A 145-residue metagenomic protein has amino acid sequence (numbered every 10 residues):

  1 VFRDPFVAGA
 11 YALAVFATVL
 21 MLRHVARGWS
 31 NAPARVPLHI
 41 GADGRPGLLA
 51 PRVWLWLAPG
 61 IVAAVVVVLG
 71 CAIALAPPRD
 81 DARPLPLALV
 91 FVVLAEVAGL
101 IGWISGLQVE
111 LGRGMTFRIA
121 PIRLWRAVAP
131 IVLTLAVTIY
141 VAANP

Functional and structural regions predicted by a protein language model:
V1-A10, A50-W54: N-terminal membrane topogenic signal
F6-L20, A58-A64, P86-A95: Alpha-helical transmembrane segments
V15-R27, A64-I73: Hydrophobic alpha-helical membrane-embedded segments
H24-L57: Active-site and channel-lining beta-strand-loop segments that bind or position nucleotide-derived/phosphorylated
A50-G70: Short, surface-exposed, low-complexity cationic segments
L100-G114: Transmembrane alpha-helical segments of integral membrane proteins
L111-V128: Interfacial loop-to-transmembrane junctions
A136-P145: Juxtamembrane boundary at the C-terminal end of a transmembrane helix
